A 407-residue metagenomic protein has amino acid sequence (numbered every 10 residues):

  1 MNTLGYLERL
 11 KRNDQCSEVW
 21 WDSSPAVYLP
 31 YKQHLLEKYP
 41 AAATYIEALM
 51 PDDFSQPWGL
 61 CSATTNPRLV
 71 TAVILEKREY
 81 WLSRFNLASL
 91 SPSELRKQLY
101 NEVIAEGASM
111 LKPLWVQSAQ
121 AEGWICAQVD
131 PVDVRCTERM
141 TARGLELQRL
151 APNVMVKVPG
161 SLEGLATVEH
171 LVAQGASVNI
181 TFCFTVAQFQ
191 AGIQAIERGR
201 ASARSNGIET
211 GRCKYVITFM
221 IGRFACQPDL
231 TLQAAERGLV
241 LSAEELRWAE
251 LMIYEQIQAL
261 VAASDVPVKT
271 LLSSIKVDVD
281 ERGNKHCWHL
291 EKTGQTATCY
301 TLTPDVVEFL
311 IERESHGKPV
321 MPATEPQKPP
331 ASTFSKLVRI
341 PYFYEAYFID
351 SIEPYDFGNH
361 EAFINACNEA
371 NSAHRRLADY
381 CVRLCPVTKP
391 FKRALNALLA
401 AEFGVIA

Functional and structural regions predicted by a protein language model:
M1-N2, K32-L49, N101-A108, T141 (+2 more regions): Well-ordered, non-membrane alpha-helical segments in soluble/globular domains
M1-T44: N- or domain-start disorder-to-order transition segments that initiate the globular core
S17-S23, T44-E47, C61-T65, G123-V129 (+5 more regions): Hydrophobic faces of well-ordered beta-strands that scaffold small-molecule active sites in alpha/beta enzyme cores
L49, P57-L60, P67-E163, T167: Active-site beta->alpha loop and helix N-cap motifs at the rims of alpha/beta catalytic domains
Y80-S91, L230-E245, F348: A solvent-exposed, charged loop/short amphipathic helix patch at secondary-structure junctions
V116-Q117, I125-G207, K214-Y215, P228-Q233: Helix-rich catalytic cores of soluble enzyme domains
S177-A323: Catalytic alpha/beta core domains of metabolic enzymes, predominantly
P319-A407: C-terminal extensions of enzymes
